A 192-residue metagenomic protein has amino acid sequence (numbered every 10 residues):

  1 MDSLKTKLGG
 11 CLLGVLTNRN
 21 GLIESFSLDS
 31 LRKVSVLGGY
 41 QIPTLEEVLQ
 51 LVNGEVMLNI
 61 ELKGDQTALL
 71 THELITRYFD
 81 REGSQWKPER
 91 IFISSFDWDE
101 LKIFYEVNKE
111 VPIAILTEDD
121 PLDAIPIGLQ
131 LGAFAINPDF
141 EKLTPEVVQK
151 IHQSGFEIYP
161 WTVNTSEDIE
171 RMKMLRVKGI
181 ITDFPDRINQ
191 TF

Functional and structural regions predicted by a protein language model:
D2, K33-L45, P112-F192: C-terminal active-site rim and adjoining tail of enzyme catalytic domains
L4-V111, I115-D119, L131-F134, P138 (+1 more regions): Metal-dependent phosphodiesterase/phospholipase catalytic core, i.e., the His/Asp/Glu-rich active-site region
